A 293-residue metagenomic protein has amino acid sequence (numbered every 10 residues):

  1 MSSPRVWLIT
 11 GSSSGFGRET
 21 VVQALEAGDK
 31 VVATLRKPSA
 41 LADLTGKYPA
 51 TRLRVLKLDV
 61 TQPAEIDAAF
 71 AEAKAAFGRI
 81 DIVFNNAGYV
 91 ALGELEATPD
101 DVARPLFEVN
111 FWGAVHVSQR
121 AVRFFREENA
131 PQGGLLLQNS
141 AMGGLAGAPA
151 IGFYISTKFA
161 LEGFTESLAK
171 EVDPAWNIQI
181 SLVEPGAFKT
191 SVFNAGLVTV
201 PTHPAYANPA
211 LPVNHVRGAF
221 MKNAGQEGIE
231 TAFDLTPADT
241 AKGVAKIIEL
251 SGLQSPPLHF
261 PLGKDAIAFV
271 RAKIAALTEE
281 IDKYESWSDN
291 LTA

Functional and structural regions predicted by a protein language model:
S13-S14: Conserved glycine-rich cofactor-binding loop
L58-A68, D100: The beta1-alpha1 cofactor-binding region of Rossmann-like NAD(H)/NADP(H)-dependent oxidoreductases
E72-N85, A91: A glycine-rich helix->loop->beta "capping" turn within Rossmann-like NAD(P)(H)-dependent oxidoreductase domains
E94-L95, V102-P105: Substrate-binding pocket helix/loop in short-chain dehydrogenase/reductase
S118, T157-A160: Active-site helix of classical SDR
A141: Residue(s) in the substrate-gating loop at a strand-loop-helix junction that position the organic substrate next
D173-P256: SDR active-site lid
